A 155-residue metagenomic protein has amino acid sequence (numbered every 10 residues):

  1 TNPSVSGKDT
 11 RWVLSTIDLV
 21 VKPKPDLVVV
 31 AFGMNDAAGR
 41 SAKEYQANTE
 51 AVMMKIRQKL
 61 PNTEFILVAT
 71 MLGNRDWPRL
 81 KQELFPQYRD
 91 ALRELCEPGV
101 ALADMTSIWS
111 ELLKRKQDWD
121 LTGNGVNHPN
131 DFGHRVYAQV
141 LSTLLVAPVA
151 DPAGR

Functional and structural regions predicted by a protein language model:
T1-A51, D76-W77, K81-P86: Conserved SGNH/GDSL esterase-like catalytic core that processes O-acyl groups on lipids and polysaccharides
T1-S4, L27-A31, E64-A69, A101-D104: Structural recognition of the beta-strand scaffold that forms the well-ordered cores of secreted hydrolase catalytic
L19-V20, R57, R93-E94: Short secondary-structure boundary/capping segments
P23, Q58-K59, P98: Alpha-helix C-cap/termination motif
P25, P61-N62, Q117: Proline-centered flexible-loop/turn and helix-kink motifs
V52-I56: Hydrophobic positions in alpha-helices of CheY-like receiver
T70-R155: Catalytic His-Asp segment of secreted/periplasmic serine-dependent ester chemistry enzymes
